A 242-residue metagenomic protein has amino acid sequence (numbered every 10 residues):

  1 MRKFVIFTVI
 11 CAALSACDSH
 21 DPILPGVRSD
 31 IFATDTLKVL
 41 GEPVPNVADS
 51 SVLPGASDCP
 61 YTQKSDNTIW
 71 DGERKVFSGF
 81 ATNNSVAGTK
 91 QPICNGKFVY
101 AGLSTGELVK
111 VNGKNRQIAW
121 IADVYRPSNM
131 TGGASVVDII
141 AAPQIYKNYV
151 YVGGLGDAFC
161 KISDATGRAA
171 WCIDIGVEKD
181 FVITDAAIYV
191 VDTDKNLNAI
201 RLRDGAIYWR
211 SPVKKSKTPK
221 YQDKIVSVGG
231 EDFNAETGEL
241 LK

Functional and structural regions predicted by a protein language model:
R2-F7: Sec-dependent signal peptide recognition, specifically the positively charged N-region followed immediately by
A13-A16: C-terminal motif of bacterial Sec signal peptides marking the signal peptidase cleavage site
D18-S65, G72-G96, A119-I145, R168-D185 (+2 more regions): Extracytoplasmic beta-rich repeat domains
P60-T62, F98-Y100, V109, Y149-Y151 (+3 more regions): Conserved beta-propeller blade signature
K64-S65, L103-S104, G154-L155, D192-T193 (+1 more regions): Structural signature of WD-repeat beta-propellers
T68-W70, V109, C160, N198 (+1 more regions): WD40 beta-propeller blade core
G72-E73, N112-R116, S163-G167, R201-G205 (+1 more regions): Short loop/turn segments that connect beta-strands within beta-propeller blades
V226-K242: Blade-level signature of beta-propeller repeat domains, shared across WD40, Kelch, NHL, RCC1 and BNR/Asp-box propellers
